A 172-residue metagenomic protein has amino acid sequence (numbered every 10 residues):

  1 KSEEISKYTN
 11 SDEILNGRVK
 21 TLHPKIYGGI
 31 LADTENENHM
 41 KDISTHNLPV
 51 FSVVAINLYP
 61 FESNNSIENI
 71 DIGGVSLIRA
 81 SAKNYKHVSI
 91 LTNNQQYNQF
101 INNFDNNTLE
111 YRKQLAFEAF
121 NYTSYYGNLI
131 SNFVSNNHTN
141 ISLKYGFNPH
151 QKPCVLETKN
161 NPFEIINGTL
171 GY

Functional and structural regions predicted by a protein language model:
S2-F61: Glycine-rich nucleotide/cofactor/substrate-binding loop typically near the N-terminus or early in the first domain
H23-Y27, H46-V54, I67, N84-H87 (+3 more regions): Short coil/turn connectors at secondary-structure junctions
F61-D71: Glycine/threonine-rich flexible loop motifs
N64, F100, K152-V155: Short helix/loop capping segments that flank catalytic or ligand/cofactor-binding pockets
N69-I70, R79-S81, H87-G146: Internal gly/pro-rich beta-alpha loop/helix module that stabilizes soluble enzyme cofactors or their anionic handles
N137-Y172: Long, structured protein-protein interaction/assembly regions in large complexes
